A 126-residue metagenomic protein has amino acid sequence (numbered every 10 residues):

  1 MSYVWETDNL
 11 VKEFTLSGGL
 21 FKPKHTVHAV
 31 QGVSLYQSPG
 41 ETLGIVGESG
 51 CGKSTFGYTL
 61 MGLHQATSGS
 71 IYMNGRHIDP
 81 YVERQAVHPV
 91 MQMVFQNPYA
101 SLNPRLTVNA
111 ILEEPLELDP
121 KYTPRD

Functional and structural regions predicted by a protein language model:
L20-K24, Q65, H77-Q92, A110 (+2 more regions): ABC ATPase NBD coupling module
V46-G47: The feature captures the beta-strand-to-loop junction immediately N-terminal to the Walker
M61: Helix-to-loop junction immediately C-terminal to a conserved catalytic motif
S70-Y72, R76: ATP-binding/catalytic-site motifs of ATP-hydrolyzing domains
N97, L106-L118: Q-loop/switch helix immediately C-terminal to the Walker
